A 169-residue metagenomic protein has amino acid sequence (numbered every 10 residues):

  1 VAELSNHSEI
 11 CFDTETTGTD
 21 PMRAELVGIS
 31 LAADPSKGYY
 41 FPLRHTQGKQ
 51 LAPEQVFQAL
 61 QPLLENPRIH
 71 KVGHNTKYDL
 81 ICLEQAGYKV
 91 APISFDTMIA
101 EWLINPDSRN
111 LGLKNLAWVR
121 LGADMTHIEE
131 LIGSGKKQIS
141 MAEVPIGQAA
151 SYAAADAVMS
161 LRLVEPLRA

Functional and structural regions predicted by a protein language model:
V1-S8: N- or domain-start disorder-to-order transition segments that initiate the globular core
S8-I10, I69-H70: Short acidic/polar active-site loop segments enriched in Thr and Asp
E9-M22: Short acidic, Gly/Ser-rich segments with clustered Asp/Glu that frequently serve as metal-coordination loops in enzyme
D20, A24-R168: Active-site-proximal helix-loop-helix substrate-binding element of RNase H-like nuclease domains
